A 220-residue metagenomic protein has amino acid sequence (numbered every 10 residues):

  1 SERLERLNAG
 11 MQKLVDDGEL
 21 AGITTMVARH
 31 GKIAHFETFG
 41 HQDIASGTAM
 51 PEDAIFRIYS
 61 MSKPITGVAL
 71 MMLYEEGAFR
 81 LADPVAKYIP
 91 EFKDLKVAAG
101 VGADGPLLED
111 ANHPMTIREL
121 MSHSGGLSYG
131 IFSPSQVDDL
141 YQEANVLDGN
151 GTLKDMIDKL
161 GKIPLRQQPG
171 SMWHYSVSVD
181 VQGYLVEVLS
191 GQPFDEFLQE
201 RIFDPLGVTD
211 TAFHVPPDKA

Functional and structural regions predicted by a protein language model:
S1-I58, A78-R80, D94-P106: Short, conserved catalytic-motif segment at the N-terminal edge
E37, D83, Q192: Short beta-to-alpha loop/turn elements within the nucleotide-binding domains of ABC transporters
D43, K87-A220: Short, surface-exposed loop or secondary-structure junction motifs that flank catalytic or metal-binding residues
K63: Short, conserved phosphate/pyrophosphate- and ester-handling motifs at nucleotide-, phospho-/glycolipid
T66: Active/ligand-binding-proximal structured segments within catalytic/core domains that scaffold catalytic residues
